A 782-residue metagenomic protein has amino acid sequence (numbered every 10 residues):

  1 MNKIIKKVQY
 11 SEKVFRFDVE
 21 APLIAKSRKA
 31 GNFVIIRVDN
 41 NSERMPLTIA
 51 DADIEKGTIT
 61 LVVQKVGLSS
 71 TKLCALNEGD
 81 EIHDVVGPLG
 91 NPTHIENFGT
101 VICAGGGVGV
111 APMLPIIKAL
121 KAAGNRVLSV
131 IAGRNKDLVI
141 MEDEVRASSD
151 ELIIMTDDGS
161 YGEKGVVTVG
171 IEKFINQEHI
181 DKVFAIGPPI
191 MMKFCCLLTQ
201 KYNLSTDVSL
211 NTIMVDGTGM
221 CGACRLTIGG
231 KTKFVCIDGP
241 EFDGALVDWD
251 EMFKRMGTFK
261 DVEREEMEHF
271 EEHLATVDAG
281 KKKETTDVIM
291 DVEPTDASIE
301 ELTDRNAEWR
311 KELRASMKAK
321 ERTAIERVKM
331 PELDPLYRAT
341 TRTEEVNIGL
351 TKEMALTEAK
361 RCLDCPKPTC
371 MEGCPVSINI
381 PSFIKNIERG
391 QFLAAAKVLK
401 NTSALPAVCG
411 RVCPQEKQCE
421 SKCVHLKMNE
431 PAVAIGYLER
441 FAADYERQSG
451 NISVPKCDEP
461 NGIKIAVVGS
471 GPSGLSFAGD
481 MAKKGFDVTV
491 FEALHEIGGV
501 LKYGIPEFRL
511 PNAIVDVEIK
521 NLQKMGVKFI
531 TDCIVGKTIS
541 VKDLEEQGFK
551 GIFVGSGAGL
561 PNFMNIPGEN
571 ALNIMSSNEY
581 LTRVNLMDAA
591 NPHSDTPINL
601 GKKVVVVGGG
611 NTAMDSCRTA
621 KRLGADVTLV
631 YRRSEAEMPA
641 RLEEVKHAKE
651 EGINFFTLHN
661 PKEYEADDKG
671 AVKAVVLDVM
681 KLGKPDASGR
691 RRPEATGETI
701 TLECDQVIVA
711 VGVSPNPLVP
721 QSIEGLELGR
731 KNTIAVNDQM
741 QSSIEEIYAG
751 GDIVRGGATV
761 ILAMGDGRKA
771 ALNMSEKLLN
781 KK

Functional and structural regions predicted by a protein language model:
M1-D80: Ferredoxin-reductase
L68-V215: FNR/FR-type flavoprotein reductase catalytic core
P112, P189-I190, N211-E241, K360-S382 (+1 more regions): Local cysteine-cluster metal-coordination motifs and their immediate loop/turn environment, predominantly Fe-S cluster
R134-D143, D487-V490, L494-M525, F529 (+2 more regions): Rossmann-like dinucleotide-binding cores of NAD(P)H-dependent redox enzymes
A442-D458, V517-K537, P561-L623, L728-S743: Glycine-rich dinucleotide-binding loop and its adjacent helix/turn
E459, K464-V468, D516-I566, E663-V672 (+4 more regions): Feature captures the FAD/FMN-dependent oxidoreductase FAD-binding
N570-G601, P685-G757: FAD-site-proximal beta/loop scaffold in flavoenzymes
S616, I753-L779: A conserved FAD-binding loop/helix module that cradles the flavin
